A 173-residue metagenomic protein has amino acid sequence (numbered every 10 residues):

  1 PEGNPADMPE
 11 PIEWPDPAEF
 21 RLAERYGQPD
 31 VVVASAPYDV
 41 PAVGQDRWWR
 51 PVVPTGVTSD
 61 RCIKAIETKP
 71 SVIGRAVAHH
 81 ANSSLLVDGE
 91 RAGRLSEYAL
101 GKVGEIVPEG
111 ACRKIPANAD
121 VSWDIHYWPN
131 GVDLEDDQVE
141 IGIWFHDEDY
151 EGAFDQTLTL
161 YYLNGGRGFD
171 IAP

Functional and structural regions predicted by a protein language model:
P1-V53, V72, N118-D124: Aromatic- and Gly/Pro-enriched helix-to-coil junctions and flexible linker segments
Y38-R47, Y98-V103, G165-D170: Extracellular beta-rich ligand/substrate-recognition surface
R50-R61, A111-P116, D147, D170-P173: Extracellular and analogous surface-interaction loops
V57, K69-V77, P129-L134: Extended, low-complexity, turn-rich repeat/linker tracts enriched in Gly/Pro/Ser/Thr and Asp/Glu that occur
I63-I66, G110-N130: Noncatalytic modules at the cell exterior or secretory-pathway interfaces, chiefly beta-strand-rich lectin/adhesion
R75-D88: Short, surface-exposed beta-strand/strand-loop-strand elements in extracellular ectodomains
A92-C112: Aromatic/His-enriched, Gly/Pro-containing loop or helix-boundary segments that lie immediately adjacent to catalytic
D133-P173: Extracellular secretory-pathway ectodomains of glycoproteins
